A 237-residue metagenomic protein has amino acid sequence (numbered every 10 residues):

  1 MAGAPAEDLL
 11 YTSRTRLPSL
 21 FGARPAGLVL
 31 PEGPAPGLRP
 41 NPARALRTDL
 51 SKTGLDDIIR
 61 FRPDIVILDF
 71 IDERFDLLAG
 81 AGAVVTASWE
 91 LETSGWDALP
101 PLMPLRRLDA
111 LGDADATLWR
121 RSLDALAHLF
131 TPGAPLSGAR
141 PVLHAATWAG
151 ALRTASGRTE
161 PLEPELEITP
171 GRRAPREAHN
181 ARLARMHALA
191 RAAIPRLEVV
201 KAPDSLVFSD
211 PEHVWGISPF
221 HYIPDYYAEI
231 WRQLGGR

Functional and structural regions predicted by a protein language model:
M1-E32: Serine-esterase "nucleophile elbow" of acetyl-processing enzymes
P40-N41, T93-L126, I168-E177, W215-S218: Surface-exposed cleft-lining segments at the edges of enzyme active sites
A43-A114, T147-S156: Oxyanion-hole/transition-state-stabilizing segment in secreted/luminal serine hydrolases and related acyltransferases
S51-K52, G112-F130, R173-A188, P224-A228: Well-ordered, non-membrane alpha-helical segments in soluble/globular domains
L102-E163: Hydrophobic, aromatic-enriched interface-forming segments
P141-T147, P195-H213: Acidic carboxylate-rich catalytic motifs and surrounding loops in phosphoryl-/glycosyl-chemistry enzymes
R153-K201: Substrate-gating cap/lid alpha-helix
V214-R237: Histidine-centered active-site loop/cap adjacent to the catalytic His in serine esterases/O-acetyl transfer systems
